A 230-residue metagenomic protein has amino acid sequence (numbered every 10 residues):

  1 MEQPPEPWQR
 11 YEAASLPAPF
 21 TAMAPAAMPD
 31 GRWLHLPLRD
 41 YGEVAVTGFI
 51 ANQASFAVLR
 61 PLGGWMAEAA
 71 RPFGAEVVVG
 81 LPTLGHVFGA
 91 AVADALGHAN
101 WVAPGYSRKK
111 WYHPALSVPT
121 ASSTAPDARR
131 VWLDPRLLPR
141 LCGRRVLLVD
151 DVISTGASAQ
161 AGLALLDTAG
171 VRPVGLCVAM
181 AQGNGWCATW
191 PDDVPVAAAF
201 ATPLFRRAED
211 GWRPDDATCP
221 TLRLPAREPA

Functional and structural regions predicted by a protein language model:
M1-F20, Q160-A230: PRPP-dependent phosphoribosyltransferase catalytic core
M1-G74: Active-site-facing substrate-recognition patch
A75-P82: Short glycine-rich phosphate-binding loop at a beta-alpha junction
E76, R144, V174: Conserved acidic residues
P82-F88, T155: Gly/Ser/Thr-rich loops at beta-strand to alpha-helix junctions that form or flank small-molecule/cofactor-binding
V87-L96: Short Gly/Thr/Asp-enriched flexible loops that form oxyanion-binding sites at enzyme active sites
G97-V146, W212-P214, T218-P220, P225-A226: Short, glycine/charge-rich flexible loops or terminal/linker lids adjacent to PRPP-binding catalytic cores
D150-A159: Acidic, divalent-metal-coordinating active-site segment for phosphoryl/phosphodiester hydrolysis, typified by short
